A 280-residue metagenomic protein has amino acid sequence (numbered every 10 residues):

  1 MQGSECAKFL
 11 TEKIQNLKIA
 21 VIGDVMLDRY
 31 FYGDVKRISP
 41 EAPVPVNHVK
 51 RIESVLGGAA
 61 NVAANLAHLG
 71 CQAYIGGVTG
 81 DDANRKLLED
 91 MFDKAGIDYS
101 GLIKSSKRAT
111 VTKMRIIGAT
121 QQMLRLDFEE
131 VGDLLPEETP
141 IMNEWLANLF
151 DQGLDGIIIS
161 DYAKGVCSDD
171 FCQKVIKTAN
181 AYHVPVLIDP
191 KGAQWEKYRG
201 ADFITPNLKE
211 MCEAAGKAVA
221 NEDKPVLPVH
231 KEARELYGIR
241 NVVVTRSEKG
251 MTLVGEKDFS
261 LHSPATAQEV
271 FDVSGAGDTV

Functional and structural regions predicted by a protein language model:
M1-K36: Positively charged, low-complexity intrinsically disordered leader regions
Q2-L10, P40, V44-T112: Substrate-binding N-lobe of the ribokinase-like
A20-I22, R125, D155-I158, L187 (+2 more regions): Structural motif
K50-S54, P264-G275: Short pre-catalytic strand/loop immediately N-terminal to key active-site residues, enriched for Gly-Thr
L66, V273-V280: Short, small-residue alpha-helix embedded
S100-R108, R115-Q152: Conserved phosphate-binding/catalytic loop of the ribokinase/pfkB sugar-kinase fold
F150-V166: Short acidic, glycine-rich surface-loop motifs adjacent to enzyme active sites
K164-S260: Conserved phosphate/ATP/ADP-binding segment of small-molecule kinases
